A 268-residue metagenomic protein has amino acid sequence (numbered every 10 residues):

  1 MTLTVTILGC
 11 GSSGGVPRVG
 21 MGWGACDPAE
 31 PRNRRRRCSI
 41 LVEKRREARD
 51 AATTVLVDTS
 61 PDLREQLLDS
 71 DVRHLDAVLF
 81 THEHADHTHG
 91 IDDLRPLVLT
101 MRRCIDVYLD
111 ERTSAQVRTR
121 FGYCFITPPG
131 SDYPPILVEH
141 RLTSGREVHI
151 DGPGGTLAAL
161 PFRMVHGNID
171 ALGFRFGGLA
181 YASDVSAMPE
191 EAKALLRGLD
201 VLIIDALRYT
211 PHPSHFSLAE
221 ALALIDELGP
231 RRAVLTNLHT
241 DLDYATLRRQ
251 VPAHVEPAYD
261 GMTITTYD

Functional and structural regions predicted by a protein language model:
M1-A182, R248-Y267: Binuclear metal-dependent hydrolase catalytic cores
N33, S60, V185, P211-L218: A conditional alpha-helix N-cap/helix-loop micro-motif detector
D62, H84, S186, L207 (+1 more regions): Catalytic metal-binding/acid-base residues of hydrolase active sites
G145, P189-D268: Binuclear metal-ion centers of metallo-dependent hydrolases, dominated by the metallo-beta-lactamase
P161-F162, A182-D184, I204-D205, L235-T236: Thr-Gly-centered strand-to-loop micro-motif
N168-L172, F176-L202: Active-site-proximal loop/helix segments of hydrolase catalytic cores
